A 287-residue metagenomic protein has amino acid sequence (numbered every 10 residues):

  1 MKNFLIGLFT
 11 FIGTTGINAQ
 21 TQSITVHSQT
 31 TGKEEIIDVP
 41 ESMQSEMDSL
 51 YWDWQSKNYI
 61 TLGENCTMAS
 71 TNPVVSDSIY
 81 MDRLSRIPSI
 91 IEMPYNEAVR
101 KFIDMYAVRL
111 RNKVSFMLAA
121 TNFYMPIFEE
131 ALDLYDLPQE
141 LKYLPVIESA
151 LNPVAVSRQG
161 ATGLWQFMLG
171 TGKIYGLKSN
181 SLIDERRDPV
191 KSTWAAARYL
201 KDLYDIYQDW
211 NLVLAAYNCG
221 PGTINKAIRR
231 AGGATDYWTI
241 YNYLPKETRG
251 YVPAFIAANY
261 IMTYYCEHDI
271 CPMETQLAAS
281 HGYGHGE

Functional and structural regions predicted by a protein language model:
M1-S23: Bacterial Sec-dependent N-terminal signal peptides
A19-Y135: An acidic, Gly/Ser/Thr/Pro-rich helix-cap/linker signature
A98-K101, F116, A120-F123, I127 (+10 more regions): Extracytoplasmic/secreted proteins, especially bacterial periplasmic and envelope-associated proteins
D104-S115, L151-A161, Q166-Q208, L212 (+1 more regions): Substrate-binding clefts and substrate-entry loops adjacent to catalytic sites of polymer-processing enzymes acting on
L137-V154, V213-N218: Short, functionally critical alpha-helical segments immediately adjacent to catalytic or ligand/cofactor-binding
Q139-K142, V146, Q159-T162, W210 (+1 more regions): Extracytoplasmic
T248-D269: Catalytic cores of secreted or luminal carbohydrate-active enzymes
E267-E287: Low-complexity, Gly/Ser/Thr/Pro-rich intrinsically disordered linker/tail segments
